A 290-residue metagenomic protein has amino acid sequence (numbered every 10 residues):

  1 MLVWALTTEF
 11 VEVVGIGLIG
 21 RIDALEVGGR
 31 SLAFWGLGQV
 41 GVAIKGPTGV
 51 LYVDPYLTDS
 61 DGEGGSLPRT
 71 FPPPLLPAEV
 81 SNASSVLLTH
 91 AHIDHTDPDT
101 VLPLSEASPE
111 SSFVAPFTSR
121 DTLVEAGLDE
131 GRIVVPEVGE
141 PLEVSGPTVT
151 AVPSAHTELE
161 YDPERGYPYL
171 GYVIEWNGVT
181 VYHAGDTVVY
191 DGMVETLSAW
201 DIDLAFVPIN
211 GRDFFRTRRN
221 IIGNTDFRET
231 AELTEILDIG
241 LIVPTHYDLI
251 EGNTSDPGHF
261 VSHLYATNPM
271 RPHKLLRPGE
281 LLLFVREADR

Functional and structural regions predicted by a protein language model:
M1-Y52, L57-D61, S66-L67, I236: Zn-dependent metallo-beta-lactamase
T7-G29, A115-V179, H263-A288: Metallo-beta-lactamase
I44, D54, H90, D97 (+6 more regions): Divalent metal-coordination and catalytic microenvironments
T48-L88, P98-E106, L159, V189-A199: Pre-active-site segment of Zn-dependent metallo-hydrolases
G49-L51, S84-S85, P147, V179-V181 (+2 more regions): Structural motif
S60, H92-T96, R120-L123, E140-E143 (+5 more regions): Active-site environment of divalent metal-dependent phosphoester hydrolases
P74-L142: Active-site HxH/HxHxD metal-binding segment of metal-dependent hydrolases
S112, T118, V188-P278: Cap/insert and terminal regions of metallo-dependent hydrolase folds
